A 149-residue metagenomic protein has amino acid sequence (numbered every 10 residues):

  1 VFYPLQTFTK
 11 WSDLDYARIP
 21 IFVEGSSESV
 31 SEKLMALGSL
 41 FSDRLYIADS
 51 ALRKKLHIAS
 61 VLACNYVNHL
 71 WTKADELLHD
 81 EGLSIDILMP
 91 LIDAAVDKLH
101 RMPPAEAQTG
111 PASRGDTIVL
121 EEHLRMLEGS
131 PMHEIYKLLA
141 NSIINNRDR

Functional and structural regions predicted by a protein language model:
V1-D13: Rossmann-like NAD(P)(H) cofactor-binding subdomain of soluble oxidoreductases
Y3, H57, H123: Histidine-centered active-site/metal-ligand motif
T7-T9, T72, T109, T117: Residue-identity detector for threonine
K10-D13, I21, S113, T117: Short capping/connector residues at structural and topological boundaries
D13-I58, A63-H100: Internal alpha-helical scaffold of NAD(P)-dependent oxidoreductase catalytic cores
H79, D93-R149: Interdomain hinge/lid region at the active-site interface of Rossmann-like NAD(P)-dependent oxidoreductases
